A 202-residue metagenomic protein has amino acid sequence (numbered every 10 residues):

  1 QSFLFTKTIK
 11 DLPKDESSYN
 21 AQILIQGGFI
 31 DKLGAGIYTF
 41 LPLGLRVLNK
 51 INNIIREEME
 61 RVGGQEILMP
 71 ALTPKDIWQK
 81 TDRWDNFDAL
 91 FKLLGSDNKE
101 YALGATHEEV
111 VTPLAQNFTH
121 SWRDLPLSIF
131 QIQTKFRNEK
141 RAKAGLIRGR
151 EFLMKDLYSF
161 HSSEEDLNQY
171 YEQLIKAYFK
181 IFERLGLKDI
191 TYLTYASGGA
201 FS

Functional and structural regions predicted by a protein language model:
Q1-S202: TRNA-recognition modules of translation machinery and tRNA-sensing kinases, especially anticodon-binding
